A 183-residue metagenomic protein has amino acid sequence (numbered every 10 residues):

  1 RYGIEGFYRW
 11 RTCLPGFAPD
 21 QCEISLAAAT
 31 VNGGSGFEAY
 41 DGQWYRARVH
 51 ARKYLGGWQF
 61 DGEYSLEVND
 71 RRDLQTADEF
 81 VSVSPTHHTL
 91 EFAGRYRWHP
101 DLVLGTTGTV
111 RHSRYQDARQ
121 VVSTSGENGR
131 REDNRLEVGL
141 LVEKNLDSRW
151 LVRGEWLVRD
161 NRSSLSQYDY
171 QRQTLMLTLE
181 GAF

Functional and structural regions predicted by a protein language model:
R1-F183: Gram-negative and organellar
